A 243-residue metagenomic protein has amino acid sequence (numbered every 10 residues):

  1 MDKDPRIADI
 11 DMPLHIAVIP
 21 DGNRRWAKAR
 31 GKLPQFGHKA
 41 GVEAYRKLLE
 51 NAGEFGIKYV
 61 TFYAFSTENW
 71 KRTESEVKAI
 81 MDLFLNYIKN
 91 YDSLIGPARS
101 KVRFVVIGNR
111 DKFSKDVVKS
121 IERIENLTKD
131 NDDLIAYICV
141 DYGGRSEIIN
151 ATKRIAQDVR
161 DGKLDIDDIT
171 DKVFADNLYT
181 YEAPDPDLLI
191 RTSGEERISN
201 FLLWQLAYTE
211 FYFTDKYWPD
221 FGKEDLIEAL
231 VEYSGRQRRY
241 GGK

Functional and structural regions predicted by a protein language model:
M1-K243: Flexible, compositionally biased loop and terminal segments
